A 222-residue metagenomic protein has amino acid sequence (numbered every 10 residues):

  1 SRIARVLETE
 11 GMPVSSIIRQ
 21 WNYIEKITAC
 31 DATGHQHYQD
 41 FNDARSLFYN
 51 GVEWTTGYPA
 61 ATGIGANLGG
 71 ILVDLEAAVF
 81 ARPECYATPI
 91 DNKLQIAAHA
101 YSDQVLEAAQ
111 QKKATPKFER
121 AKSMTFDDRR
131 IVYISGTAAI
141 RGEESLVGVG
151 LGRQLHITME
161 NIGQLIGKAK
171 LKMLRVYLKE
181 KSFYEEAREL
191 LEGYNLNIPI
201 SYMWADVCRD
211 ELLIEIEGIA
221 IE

Functional and structural regions predicted by a protein language model:
S1-W21, T28-Q164, K168-E222: N-terminal presequence-like segments and the immediate start of the first folded domain
